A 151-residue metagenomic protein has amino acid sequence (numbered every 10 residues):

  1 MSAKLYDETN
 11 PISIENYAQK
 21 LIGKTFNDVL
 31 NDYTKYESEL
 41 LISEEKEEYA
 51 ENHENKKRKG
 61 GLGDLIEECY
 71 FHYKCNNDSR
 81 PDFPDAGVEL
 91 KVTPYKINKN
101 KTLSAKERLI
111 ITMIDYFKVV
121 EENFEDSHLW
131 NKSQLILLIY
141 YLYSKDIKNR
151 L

Functional and structural regions predicted by a protein language model:
M1-P84, E89-L151: Nucleic-acid endonuclease domains
